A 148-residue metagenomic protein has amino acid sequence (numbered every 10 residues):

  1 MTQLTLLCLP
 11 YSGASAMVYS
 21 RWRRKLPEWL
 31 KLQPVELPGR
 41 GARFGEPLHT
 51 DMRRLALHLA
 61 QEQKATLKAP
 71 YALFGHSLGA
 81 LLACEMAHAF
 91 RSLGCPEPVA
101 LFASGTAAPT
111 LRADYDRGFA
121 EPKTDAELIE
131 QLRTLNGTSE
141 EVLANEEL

Functional and structural regions predicted by a protein language model:
M1-L148: Non-catalytic, mobile gating and regulatory segments of ester bond hydrolases
